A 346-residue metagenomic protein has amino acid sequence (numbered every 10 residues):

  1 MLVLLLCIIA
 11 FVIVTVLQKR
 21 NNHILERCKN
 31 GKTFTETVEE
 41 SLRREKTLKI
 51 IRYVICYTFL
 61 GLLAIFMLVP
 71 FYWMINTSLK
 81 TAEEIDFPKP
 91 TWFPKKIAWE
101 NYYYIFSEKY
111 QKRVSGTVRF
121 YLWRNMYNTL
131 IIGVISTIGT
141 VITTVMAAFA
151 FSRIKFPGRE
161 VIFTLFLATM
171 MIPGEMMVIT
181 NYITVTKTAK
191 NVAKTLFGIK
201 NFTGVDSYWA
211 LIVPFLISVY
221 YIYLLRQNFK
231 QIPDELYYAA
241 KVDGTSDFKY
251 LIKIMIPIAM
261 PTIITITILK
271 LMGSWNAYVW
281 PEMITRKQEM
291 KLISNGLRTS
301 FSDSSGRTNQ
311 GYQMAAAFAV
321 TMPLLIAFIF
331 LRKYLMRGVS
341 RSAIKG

Functional and structural regions predicted by a protein language model:
M1-G346: A hydrophobic, multi-pass inner-membrane permease signature
